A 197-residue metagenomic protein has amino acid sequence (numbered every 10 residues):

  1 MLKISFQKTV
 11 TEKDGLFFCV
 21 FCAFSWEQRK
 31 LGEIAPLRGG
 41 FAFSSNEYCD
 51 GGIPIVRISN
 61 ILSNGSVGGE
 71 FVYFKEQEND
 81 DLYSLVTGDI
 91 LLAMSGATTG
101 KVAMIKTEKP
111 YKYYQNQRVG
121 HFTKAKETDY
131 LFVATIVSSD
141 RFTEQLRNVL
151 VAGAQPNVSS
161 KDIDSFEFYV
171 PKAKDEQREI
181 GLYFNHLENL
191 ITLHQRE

Functional and structural regions predicted by a protein language model:
M1-S5, T9, F21, L190: Macromolecular interaction modules
T9, K13, F18-G40, S165 (+1 more regions): Non-catalytic DNA-recognition/assembly elements of restriction-modification systems
W26, V170, F184-E188: Long, compositionally biased tandem-repeat segments
G32-S44, S59-D89: Sequence-specific dsDNA recognition surfaces
A42, L62-Y73, I90-A93, A97-Q115 (+2 more regions): Short, ligand-facing micro-motifs at secondary-structure edges
Y73-E76, G120-A125, F166-Y169: Short, well-ordered beta-strand elements within core beta-sheets of diverse protein domains
K112-V119, V151-E176: A short glycine-rich beta-alpha junction/loop motif
R178-L190, H194: Extracellular/lumenal glycan-associated surfaces
